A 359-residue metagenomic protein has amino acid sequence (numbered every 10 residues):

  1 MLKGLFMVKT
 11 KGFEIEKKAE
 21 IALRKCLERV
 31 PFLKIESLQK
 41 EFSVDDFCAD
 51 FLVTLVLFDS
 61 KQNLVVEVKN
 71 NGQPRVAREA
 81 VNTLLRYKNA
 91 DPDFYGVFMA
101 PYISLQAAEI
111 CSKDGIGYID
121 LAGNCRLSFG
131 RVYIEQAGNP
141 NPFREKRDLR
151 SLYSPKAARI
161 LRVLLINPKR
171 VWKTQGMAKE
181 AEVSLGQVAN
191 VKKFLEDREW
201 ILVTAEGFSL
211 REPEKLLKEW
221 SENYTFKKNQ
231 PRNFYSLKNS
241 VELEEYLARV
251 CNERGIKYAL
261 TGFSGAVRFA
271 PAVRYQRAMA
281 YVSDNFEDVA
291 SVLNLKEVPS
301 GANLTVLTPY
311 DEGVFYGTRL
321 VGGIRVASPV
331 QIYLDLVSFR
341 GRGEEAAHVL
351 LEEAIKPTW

Functional and structural regions predicted by a protein language model:
M1-S43: Acidic-basic catalytic patches of nuclease active cores, encompassing PD-(D/E)XK and other metal-cofactor nuclease
F47-N89, V97, Y333: Conserved catalytic cores of phosphodiester-cleaving nucleases, focusing on short active-site segments
N89-G115: Nucleic-acid nuclease catalytic cores
G115-L127: Charged, structured surface patches that assemble and position nucleic-acid processing machinery
I134-R159: Short alpha-helical segments that sit at the start of domains
I160-S221: Loop-centered beta-sheet repeat module
K227-Y310: Short gly/ser-rich loop at a beta-strand->alpha-helix junction or flexible surface loop bordering the NTP-binding
D288-W359: Hydrophobic alpha-helical interaction segments
